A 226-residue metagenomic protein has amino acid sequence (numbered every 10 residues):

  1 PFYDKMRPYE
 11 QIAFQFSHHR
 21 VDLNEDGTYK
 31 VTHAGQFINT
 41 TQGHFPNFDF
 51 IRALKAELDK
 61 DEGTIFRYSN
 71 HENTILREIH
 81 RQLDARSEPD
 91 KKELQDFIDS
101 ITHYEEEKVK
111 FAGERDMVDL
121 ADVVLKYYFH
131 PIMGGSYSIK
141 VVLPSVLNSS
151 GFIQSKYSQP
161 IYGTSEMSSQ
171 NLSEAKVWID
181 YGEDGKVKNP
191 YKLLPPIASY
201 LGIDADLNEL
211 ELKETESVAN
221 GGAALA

Functional and structural regions predicted by a protein language model:
P1-A226: DEDD superfamily 3′-5′ metal-dependent exonuclease/proofreading module
